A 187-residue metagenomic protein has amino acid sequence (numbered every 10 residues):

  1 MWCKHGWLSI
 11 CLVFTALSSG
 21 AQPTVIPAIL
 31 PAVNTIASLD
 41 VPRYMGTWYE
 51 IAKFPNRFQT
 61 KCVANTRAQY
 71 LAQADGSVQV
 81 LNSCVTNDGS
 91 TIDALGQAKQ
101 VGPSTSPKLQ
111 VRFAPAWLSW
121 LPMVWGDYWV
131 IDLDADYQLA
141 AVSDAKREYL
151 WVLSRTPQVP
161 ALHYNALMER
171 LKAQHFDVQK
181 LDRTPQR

Functional and structural regions predicted by a protein language model:
M1-W7: Bacterial N-terminal signal peptides that target proteins for export
C3, S19-R187: A beta-rich soluble binding module of mature secreted/lumenal proteins
W7-A16: Bacterial N-terminal signal peptides
